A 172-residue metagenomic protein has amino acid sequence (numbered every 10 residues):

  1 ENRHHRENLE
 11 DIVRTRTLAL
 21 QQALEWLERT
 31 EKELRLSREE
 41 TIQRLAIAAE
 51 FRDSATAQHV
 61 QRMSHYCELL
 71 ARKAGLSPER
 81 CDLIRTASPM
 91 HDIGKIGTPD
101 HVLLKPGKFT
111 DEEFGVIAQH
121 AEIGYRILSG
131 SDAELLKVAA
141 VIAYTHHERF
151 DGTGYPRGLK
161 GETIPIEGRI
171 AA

Functional and structural regions predicted by a protein language model:
N2, R6-L9, V13-R16, L20-A23 (+3 more regions): Heptad-repeat alpha-helical coiled-coil signal-transmission segments
R29-A172: Histidine- and acidic-residue-rich, metal-dependent catalytic cores
